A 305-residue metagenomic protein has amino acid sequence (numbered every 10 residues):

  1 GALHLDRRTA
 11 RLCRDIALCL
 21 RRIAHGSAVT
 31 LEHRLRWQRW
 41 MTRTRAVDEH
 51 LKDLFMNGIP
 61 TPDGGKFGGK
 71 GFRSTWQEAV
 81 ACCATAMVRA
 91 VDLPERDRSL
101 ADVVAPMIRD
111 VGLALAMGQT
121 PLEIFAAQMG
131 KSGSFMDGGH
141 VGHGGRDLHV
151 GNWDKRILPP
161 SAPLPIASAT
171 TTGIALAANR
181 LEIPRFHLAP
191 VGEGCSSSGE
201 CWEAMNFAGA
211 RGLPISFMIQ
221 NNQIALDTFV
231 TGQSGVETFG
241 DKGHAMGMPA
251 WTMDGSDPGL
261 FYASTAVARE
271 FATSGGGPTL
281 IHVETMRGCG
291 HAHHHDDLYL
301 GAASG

Functional and structural regions predicted by a protein language model:
G1-C13, F271-G305: Glycine/aspartate-rich loop-and-adjacent alpha/beta segment that forms the canonical ThDP
G1-K70, L100-A101: Cofactor-/ligand-binding subdomain signature composed of acidic, glycine-rich, tryptophan-containing flexible loops
D53, P62-R211, F229-G247: Cofactor-binding active-site loop characterized by glycine-rich and histidine/acidic residues
A105, F186-V191, S216-M218, L280-E284: Structural motif
F207, F217-Q223, V267: Active-site cavity-forming subdomains of large catalytic enzyme subunits
P214-I215, P249: Short, proline-centered helix/strand-breaking motifs
Q223-T228, M248-M253, Y299-G305: Short beta-alpha connecting loops at secondary-structure transitions that line or flank enzyme active sites
T228-G235, A245-L280, T285-C289: Conserved phosphate-handling catalytic cores of large alpha/beta enzymes
